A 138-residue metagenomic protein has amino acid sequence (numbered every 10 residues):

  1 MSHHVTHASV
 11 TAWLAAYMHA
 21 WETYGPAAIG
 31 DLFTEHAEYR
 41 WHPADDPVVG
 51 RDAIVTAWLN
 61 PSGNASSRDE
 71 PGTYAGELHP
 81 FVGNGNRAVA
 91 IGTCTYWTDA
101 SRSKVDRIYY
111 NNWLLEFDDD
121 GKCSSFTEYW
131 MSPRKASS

Functional and structural regions predicted by a protein language model:
M1-T6, P133-A136: A detector for short, charged/polar N-terminal pre-domain segments
H7, H19, P26-A88: A solvent-exposed, acidic/Ser-Thr-rich amphipathic alpha-helical stretch
V10-A15, W21-T23: Long, hydrophobic N-terminal alpha-helical segment
A12, V49, A53-T56, I108-N112: A general alpha-helical scaffold signature found inside nucleotide-binding enzyme cores
F33, W41, C94-Y96, W130: Short beta-strand segments enriched in hydrophobic/aromatic residues within well-folded beta-rich domains
Y74-G76, W97-R102, K135-A136: A short, acidic/glycine-rich surface segment
A88-D120: Exposed beta-sheet edge and beta->alpha loop/turn motif
I108-S138: Short beta-strand edge/turn micro-motifs at domain boundaries
